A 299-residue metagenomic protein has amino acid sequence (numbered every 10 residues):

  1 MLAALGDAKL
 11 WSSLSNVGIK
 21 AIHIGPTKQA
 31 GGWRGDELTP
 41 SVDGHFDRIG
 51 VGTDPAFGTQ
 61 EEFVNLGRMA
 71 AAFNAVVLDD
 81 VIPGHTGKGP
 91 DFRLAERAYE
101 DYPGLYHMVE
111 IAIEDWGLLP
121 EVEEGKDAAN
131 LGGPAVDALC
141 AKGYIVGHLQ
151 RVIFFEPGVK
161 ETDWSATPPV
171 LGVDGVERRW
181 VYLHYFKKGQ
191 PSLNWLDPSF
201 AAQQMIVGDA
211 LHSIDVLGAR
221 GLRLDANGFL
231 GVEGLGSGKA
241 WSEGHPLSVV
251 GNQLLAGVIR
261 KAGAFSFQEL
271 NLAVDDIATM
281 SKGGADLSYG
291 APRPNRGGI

Functional and structural regions predicted by a protein language model:
M1-S199, L230-S288, R293-N295: Acidic/aromatic-lined carbohydrate-recognition and catalytic surfaces of CAZymes acting on diverse glycans
G58, I206-G208: Outer-membrane beta-barrel transmembrane strands
I82-H85, A210-E233: Active-site groove signature of glycoside hydrolases
L196-S199, Q203, A210: Internal alpha/beta core interface subdomains
I299: Active-site-proximal substrate-binding groove within the catalytic cores of carbohydrate-active enzymes
